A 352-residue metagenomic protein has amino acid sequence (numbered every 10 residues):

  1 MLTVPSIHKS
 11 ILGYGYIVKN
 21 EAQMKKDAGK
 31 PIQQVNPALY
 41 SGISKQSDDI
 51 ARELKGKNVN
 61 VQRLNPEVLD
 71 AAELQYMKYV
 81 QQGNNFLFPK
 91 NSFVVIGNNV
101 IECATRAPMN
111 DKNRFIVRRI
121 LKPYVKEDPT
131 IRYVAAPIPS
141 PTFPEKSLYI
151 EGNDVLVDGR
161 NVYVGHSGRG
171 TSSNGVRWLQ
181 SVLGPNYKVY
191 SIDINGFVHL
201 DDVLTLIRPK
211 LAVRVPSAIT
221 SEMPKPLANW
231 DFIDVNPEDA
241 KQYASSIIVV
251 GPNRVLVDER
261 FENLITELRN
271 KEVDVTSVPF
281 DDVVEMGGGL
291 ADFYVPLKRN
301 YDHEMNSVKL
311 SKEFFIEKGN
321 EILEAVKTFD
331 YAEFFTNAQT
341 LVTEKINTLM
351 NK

Functional and structural regions predicted by a protein language model:
M1-L310, F314: The feature marks the mature, well-folded catalytic cores of soluble enzymes
V308-K352: Polar-face residues of amphipathic alpha-helices and helix-prone low-complexity segments
